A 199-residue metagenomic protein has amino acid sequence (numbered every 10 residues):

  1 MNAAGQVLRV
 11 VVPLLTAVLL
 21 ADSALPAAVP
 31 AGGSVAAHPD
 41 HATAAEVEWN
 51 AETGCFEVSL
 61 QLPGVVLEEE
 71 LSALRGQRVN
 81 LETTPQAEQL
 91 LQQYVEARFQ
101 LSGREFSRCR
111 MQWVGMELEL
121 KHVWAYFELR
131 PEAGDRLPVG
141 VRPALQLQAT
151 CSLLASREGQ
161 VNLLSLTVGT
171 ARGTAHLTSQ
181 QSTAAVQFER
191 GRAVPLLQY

Functional and structural regions predicted by a protein language model:
M1-Q6: N-terminal secretory signal peptides that target proteins for export/translocation
V10-D22: Bacterial N-terminal signal peptides
A28-Y199: N-terminal soluble domains immediately following signal/targeting peptides that reside in extracytoplasmic
